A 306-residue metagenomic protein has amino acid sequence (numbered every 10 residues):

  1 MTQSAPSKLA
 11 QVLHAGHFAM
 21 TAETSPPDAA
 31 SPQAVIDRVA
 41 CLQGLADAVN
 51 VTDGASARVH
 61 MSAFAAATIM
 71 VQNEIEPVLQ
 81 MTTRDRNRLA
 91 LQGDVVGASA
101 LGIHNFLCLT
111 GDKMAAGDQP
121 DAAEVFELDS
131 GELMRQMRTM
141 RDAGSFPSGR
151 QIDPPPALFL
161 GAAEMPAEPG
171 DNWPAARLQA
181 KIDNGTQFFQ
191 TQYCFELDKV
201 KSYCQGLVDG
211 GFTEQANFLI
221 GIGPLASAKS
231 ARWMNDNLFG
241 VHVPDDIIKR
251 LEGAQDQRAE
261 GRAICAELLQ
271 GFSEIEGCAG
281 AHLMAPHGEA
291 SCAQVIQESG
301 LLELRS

Functional and structural regions predicted by a protein language model:
M1-S25, A29, Q33, D37 (+2 more regions): N-terminal amphipathic alpha-helix/helix-capping segment at the start of soluble metabolic enzymes
Q3, S7-A10, S31-Q33, A57-I69 (+5 more regions): Active-site-adjacent beta->alpha loops and helix N-cap segments on the catalytic face of soluble alpha/beta enzymes
A19-A34, A55, P77-L89, L158-W173 (+1 more regions): Active-site mouth loops of central-metabolism enzymes
E23, V49, A98, K181 (+3 more regions): Conserved, mostly hydrophobic/aromatic
L45-D85: Active-site cofactor/substrate anionic-group-binding motifs, chiefly glycine- and Lys/Arg-rich phosphate-binding loops
V49-V59, M81-T82, C108, Q187-E196 (+1 more regions): Catalytic beta/alpha-barrel core
T83-L101: Glycine-rich anion/phosphate-binding loops
G111, V125-D153, A163-E168, G210-L268 (+2 more regions): Active-site pocket-lining/capping segments in soluble small-molecule metabolic enzymes
